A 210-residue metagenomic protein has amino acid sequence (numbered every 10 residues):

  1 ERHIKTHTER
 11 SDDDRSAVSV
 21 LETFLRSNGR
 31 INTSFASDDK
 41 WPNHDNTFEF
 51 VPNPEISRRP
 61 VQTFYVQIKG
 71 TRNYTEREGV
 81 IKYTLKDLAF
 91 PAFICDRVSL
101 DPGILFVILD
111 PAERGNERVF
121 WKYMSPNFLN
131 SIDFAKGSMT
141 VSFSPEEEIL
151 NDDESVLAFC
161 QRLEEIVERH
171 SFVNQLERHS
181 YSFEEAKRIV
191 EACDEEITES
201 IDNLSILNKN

Functional and structural regions predicted by a protein language model:
E1-P42, F48-N210: Mixed-charge (Asp/Glu-Lys/Arg
